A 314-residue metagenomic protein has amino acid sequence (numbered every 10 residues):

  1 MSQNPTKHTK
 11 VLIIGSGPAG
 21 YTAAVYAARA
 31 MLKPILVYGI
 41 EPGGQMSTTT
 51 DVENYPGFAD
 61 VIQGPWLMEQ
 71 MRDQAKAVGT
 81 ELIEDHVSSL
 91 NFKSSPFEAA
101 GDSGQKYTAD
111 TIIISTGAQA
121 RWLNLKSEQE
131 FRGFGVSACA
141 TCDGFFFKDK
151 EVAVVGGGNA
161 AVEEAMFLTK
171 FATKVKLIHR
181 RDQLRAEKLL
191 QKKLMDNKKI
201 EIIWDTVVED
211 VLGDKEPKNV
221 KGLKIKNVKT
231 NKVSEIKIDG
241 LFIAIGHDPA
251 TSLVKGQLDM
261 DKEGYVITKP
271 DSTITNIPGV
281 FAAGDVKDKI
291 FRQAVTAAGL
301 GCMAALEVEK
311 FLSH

Functional and structural regions predicted by a protein language model:
S2-N4, A118-F171, T268-P270: Glycine-rich dinucleotide-binding loop and its adjacent helix/turn
Q3-V78, V162-K188, D261: Beta1-alpha1 glycine-rich phosphate/pyrophosphate-binding loop at the start of Rossmann-like nucleotide-binding domains
H8-K10, E84, K148-K150, D205 (+1 more regions): Phosphate-coordination loops involved in phosphoryl transfer and adenosine-cofactor binding
G17-P18, E41, A118-A120, N159-A160 (+1 more regions): Residue-level detector of alpha-helix initiation sites
A75-S94, E98-G101, K106-Y107, K170-P270 (+1 more regions): A Rossmann-like FAD-binding core segment of flavoenzymes
L82-D102, K106-F145: Glycine/small-residue-rich loop that forms an oxyanion/phosphate-binding "nest" at active or ligand-binding sites
N124, E130-F146, I245-F291, L300 (+1 more regions): FAD-site-proximal beta/loop scaffold in flavoenzymes
